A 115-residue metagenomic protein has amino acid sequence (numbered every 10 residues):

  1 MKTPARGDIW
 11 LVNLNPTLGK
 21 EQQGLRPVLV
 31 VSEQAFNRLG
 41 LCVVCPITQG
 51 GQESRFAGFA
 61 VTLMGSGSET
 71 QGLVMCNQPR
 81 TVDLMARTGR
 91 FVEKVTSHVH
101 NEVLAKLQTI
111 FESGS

Functional and structural regions predicted by a protein language model:
M1-S115: Conserved functional hotspots at enzyme active or ligand-binding sites that engage polyanionic ligands
